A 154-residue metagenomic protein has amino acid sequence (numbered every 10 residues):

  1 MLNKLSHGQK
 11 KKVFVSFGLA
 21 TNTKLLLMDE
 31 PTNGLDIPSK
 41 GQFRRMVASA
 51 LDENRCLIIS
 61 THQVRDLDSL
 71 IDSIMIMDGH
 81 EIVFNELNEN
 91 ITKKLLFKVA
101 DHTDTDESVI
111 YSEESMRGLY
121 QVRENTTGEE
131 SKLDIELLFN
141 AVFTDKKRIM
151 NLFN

Functional and structural regions predicted by a protein language model:
L5-K12: ABC ATPase nucleotide-binding domain "signature motif"
V15: Hydrophobic anchor residue at the start of the ABC signature
L26-E30: Catalytic Walker B motif of ABC-type/P-loop ATPase nucleotide-binding domains
N33-L35: ABC ATPase nucleotide-binding domain "signature" loop
I37-S39: Helix N-cap at the start of a conserved alpha-helix in ABC-type nucleotide-binding domains
F43-V122: ABC transporter nucleotide-binding domain
V109-N154: C-terminal coupling/interaction segments
